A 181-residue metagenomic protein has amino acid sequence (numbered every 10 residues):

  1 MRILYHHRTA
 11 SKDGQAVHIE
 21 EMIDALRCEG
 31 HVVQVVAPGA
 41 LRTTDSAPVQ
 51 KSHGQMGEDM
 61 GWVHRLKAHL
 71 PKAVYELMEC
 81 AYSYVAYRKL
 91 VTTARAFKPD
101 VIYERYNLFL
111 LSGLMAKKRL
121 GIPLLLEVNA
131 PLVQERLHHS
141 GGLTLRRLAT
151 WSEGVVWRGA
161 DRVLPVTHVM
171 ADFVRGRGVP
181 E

Functional and structural regions predicted by a protein language model:
M1-K51, R162, A171: N-terminal subdomain of nucleotide-sugar transferases
S46-K89, G141: A short, charged, and often flexible helix/loop element on the N-terminal side of the glycosyltransferase catalytic
Y84, R88-T92, M115-K118, L132-V133 (+1 more regions): Membrane-proximal helix-turn-helix segments that form the acceptor-binding/catalytic region of lipid-linked
T93-K98: Glycine-rich phosphate-binding loop signature in dinucleotide/nucleotide-binding domains
D100-V101, R162: Structural motif
E104-F109, V128-N129: Short His-centered aromatic/hydrophobic patch
L108-F109, V169-A171: Alpha-helix capping/helix-boundary segments
A171-E181: Helix-loop-beta element that forms the nucleotide-linked donor phosphate-binding surface in glycosyltransferases
